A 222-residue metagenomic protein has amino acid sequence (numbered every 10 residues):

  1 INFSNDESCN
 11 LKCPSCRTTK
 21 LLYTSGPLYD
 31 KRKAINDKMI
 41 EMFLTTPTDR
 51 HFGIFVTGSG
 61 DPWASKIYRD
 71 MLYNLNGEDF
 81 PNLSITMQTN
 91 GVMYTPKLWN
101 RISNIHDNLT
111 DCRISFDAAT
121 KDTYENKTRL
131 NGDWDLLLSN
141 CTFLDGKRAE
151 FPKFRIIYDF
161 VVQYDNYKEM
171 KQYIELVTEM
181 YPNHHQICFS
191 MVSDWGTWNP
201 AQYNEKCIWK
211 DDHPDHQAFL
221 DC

Functional and structural regions predicted by a protein language model:
I1-T18, F52-T57: N-terminal pre-triad scaffold of radical SAM enzymes
S4, T24-D37, S103-C222: Radical SAM enzyme [4Fe-4S]-AdoMet core and its adjacent flexible, acidic and glycine-rich loops/tails across
R32-D37, P47-F52, L83: Eukaryote-biased activation of long, low-complexity terminal tails and linkers
T46-D49, N76-P81, I102-N108, E150-F151: Short, conserved loop/helix-junction motifs that constitute active-site signature segments in enzyme catalytic cores
I54-V56, M87, I114, Y158: Buried hydrophobic side chains on well-structured beta-strands
V56-D61, N90: Glycine-rich beta-strand-to-loop/alpha-helix junction loops that act as flexible
K66-Y73, P96-N104, E169-Y173: Distinct, well-ordered alpha-helical segments
N90-M93, A119: Short beta-strand->alpha-helix junction loop in the catalytic core of nucleotide-activated group-transfer enzymes
